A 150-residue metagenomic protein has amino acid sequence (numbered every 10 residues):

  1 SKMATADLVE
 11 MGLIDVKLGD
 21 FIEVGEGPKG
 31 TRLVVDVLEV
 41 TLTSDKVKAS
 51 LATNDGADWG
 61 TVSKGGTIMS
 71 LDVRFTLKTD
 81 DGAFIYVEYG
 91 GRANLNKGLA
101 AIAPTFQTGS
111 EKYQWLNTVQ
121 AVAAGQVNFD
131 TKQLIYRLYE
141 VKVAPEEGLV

Functional and structural regions predicted by a protein language model:
S1-V150: Beta-strand-enriched cores of mature, soluble protein domains
